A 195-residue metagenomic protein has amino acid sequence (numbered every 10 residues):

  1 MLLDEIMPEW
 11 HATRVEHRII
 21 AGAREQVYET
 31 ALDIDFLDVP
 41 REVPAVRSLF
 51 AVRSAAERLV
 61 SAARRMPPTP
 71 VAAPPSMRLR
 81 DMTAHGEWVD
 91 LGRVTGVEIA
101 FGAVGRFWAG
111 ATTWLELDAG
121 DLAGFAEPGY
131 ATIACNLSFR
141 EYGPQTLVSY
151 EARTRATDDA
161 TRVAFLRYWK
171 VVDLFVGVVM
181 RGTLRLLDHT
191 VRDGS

Functional and structural regions predicted by a protein language model:
M1-D81, W88: Hydrophobic ligand-binding cavity/cleft-lining segments
H11-I19, E98, T132-A134, Q145-S149: Intrinsic-disorder/low-complexity, polar/charged segments enriched in Ser/Thr/Lys/Arg/Asp/Glu/Gln
E25, F36, G105-W108, T154-R155: Short, solvent-exposed loop/turn segments at secondary-structure junctions
V27-Y28, Y150, L187: Hydrophobic pocket/interface hotspot
V39, G110-W114, D159-V163: A short, polar/proline- and glycine-enriched secondary-structure boundary/capping micro-motif
D81-P144: Hydrophobic-ligand binding "helix-grip"
G120-L174: Beta-strand/loop substructures that line and gate deep hydrophobic ligand-binding cavities in soluble
A164-S195: A conserved amphipathic terminal alpha-helix motif
